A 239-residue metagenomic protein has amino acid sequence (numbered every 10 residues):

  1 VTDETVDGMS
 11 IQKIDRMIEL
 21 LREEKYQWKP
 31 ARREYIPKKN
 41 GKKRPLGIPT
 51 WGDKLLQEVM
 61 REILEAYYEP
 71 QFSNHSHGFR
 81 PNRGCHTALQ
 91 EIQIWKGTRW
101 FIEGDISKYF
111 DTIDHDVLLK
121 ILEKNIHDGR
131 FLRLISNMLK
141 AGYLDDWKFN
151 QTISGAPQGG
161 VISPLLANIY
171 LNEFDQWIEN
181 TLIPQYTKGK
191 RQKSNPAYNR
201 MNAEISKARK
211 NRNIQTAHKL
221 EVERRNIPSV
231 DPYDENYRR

Functional and structural regions predicted by a protein language model:
V1-R239: Non-catalytic terminal/accessory segments
